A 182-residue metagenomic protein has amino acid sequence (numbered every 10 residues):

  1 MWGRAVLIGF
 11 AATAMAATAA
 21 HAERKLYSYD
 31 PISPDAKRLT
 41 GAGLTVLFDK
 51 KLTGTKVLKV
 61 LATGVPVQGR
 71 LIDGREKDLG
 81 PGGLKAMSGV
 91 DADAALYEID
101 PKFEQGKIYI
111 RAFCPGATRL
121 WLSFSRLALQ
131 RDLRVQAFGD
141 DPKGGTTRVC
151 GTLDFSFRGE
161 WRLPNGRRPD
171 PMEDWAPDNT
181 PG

Functional and structural regions predicted by a protein language model:
M1-I8: Bacterial N-terminal signal peptides that target proteins for export
T18-A22: Sec/Tat signal peptide C-region and signal peptidase I cleavage site
E23-K37: Tryptophan-anchored aromatic micro-motifs
S33-D35, V57, G64, A137-G139: A mature extracytoplasmic/lumenal domain signature
T40-V57: Short, flexible N-terminal segments of the mature chain
T55-G106: Structured domain cores in non-transmembrane regions
D91-P181: Beta-strand-rich cores of mature extracytoplasmic or soluble domains
